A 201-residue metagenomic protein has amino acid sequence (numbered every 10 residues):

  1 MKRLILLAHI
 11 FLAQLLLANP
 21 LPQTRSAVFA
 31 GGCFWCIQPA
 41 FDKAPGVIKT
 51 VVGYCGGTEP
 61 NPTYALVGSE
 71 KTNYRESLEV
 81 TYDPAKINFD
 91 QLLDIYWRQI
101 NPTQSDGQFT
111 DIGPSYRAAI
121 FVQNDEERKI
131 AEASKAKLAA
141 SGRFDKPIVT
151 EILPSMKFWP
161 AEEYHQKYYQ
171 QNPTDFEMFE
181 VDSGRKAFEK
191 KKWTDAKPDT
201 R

Functional and structural regions predicted by a protein language model:
K2-R3, P20: N-terminal leader/targeting segments
R3-L15: Bacterial N-terminal signal peptides
A18-R201: Flexible coil/turn and secondary-structure edge motifs
